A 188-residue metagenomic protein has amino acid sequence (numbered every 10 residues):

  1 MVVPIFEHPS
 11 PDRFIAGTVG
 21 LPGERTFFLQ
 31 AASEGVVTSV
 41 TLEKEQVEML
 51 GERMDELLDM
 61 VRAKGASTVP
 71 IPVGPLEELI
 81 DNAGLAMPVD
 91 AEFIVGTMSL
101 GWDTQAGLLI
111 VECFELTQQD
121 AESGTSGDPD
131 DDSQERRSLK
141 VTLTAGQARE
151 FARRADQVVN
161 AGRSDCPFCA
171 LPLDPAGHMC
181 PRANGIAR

Functional and structural regions predicted by a protein language model:
M1-F27, V73-S138: Intrinsic, low-complexity N-terminal interaction/targeting segments
M1-M60, K64: The feature marks the first
R25-Q30, L50, M54, L109-C113 (+3 more regions): Short, structured motif recognition centered on aromatic/hydrophobic residues
E43-Q46, G51-T97: Charged surface patches that recognize polyanionic ligands
A86-M87, F168-A170, R182: Non-transmembrane "mature" sequence context
T117-G177: Mixed-charge, glycine-accented linear interaction segment located at domain edges/termini
H178-N184: Short cysteine/histidine-rich zinc-coordinating motifs and their immediately flanking basic loops
I186-R188: Short microdomains enriched in Cys/His and/or Lys/Arg
